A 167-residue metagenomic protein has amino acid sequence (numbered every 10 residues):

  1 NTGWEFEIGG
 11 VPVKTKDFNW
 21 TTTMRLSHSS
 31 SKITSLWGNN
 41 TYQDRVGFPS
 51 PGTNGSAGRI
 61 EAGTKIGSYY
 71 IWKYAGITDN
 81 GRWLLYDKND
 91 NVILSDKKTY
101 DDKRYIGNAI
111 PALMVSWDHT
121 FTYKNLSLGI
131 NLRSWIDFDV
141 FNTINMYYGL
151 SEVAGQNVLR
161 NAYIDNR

Functional and structural regions predicted by a protein language model:
N1, S30-I110, D118, S127-R167: Surface-exposed, extracytoplasmic segments of Gram-negative outer-membrane nutrient-acquisition systems
W4-P12, W20-H28, V115-F121, L126-S134: Membrane-embedded beta-strands that build the outer-membrane beta-barrel scaffold
